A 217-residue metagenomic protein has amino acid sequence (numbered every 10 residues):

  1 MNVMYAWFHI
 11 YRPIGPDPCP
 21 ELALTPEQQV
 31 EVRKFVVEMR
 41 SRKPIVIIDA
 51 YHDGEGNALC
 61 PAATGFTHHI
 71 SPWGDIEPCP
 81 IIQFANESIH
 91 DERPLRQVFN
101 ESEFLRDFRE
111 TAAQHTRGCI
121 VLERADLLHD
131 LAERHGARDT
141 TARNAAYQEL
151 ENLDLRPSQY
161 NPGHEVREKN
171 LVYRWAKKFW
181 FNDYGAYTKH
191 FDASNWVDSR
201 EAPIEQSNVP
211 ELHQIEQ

Functional and structural regions predicted by a protein language model:
M1-L59, A63, P72, E77 (+1 more regions): Radical SAM enzyme [4Fe-4S]-AdoMet core and its adjacent flexible, acidic and glycine-rich loops/tails across
L22-A23, Q28-E31, N57-G65, W73 (+5 more regions): Short alpha-helical interface elements
I81-Q217: Flexible mid-to-C-terminal extensions adjoining Fe-S/redox cofactors in radical SAM and related proteins
